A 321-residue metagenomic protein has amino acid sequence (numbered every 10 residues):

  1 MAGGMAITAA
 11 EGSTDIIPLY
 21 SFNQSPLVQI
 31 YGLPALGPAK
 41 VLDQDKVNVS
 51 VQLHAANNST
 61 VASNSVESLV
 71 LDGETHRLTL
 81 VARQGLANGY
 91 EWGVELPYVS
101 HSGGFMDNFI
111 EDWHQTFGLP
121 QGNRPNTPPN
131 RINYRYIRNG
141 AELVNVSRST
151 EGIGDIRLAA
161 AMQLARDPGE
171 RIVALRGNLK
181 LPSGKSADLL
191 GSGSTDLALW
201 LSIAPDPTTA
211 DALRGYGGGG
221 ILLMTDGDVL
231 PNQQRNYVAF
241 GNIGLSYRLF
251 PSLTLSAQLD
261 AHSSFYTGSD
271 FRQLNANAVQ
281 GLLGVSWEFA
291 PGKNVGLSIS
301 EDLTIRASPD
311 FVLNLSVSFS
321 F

Functional and structural regions predicted by a protein language model:
A6-Q52, S308: Outer-membrane beta-barrel biogenesis signature
I17-S25, D43, H54-R77, V144: Surface-exposed strand-loop-strand hairpins of Gram-negative outer-membrane beta-barrel proteins
V49-N57, V94-Y98, L175-L181, G217-L223 (+4 more regions): Transmembrane beta-barrel strands of outer-membrane/channel proteins
D72-L78, E151-I156, G191-L197, Q233-A239 (+2 more regions): Residues that define the transmembrane beta-barrel architecture of outer-membrane proteins
L80-Q84, V94, L158-M162, G177 (+7 more regions): Residues on the lipid-exposed face of transmembrane beta-strands in outer-membrane beta-barrel proteins
Y90-W92, D167-R171, T209-G215, P251-A257 (+1 more regions): Repeated loop/turn-to-beta-strand initiation elements of outer-membrane beta-barrel proteins
H101-N236: Outer-membrane pore/translocation modules
H114-E142, L230-F321: Outer membrane beta-barrel transmembrane domains
